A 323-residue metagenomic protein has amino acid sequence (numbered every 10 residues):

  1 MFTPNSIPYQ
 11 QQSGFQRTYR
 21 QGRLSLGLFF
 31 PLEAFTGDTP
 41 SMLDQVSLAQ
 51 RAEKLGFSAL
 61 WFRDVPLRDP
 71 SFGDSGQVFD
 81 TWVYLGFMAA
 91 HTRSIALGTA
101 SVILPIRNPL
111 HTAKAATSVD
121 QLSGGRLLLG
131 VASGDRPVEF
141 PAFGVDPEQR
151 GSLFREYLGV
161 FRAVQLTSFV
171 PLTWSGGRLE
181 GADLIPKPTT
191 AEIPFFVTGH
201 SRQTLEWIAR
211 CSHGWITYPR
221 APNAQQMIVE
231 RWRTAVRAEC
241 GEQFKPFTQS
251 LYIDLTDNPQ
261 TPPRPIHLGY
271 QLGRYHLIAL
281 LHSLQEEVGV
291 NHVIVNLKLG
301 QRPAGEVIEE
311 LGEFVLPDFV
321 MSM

Functional and structural regions predicted by a protein language model:
M1-G22, E148-T189, Y218-M323: An alpha-helical appendage that flanks or caps ligand/catalytic pockets
M1-H91, I193, K298-Q301, E306-E310 (+1 more regions): N-terminal beta1-alpha1-beta2 module of alpha/beta enzyme domains
Q16-Q21, E53-K54, L85-S94, A116 (+4 more regions): Acidic (Asp/Glu)-rich catalytic clusters
Q21-P40, L104-T173, N223: Flexible, glycine-rich active-site loops centered on histidine and acidic residues that chelate a metal or position
L26-F30, L60-F62, L97-T99, L127-V131 (+4 more regions): Hydrophobic faces of well-ordered beta-strands that scaffold small-molecule active sites in alpha/beta enzyme cores
F30-L43, S101-L110, A191-H200, P262-H276: Active-site mouth loops of central-metabolism enzymes
P31-F35, V65, V102-L104, A132-R136 (+4 more regions): Active-site beta-loop-alpha junctions enriched in small/polar residues
T39-A52, A115, V197-W207, L272-Q285: Short, acidic/polar
